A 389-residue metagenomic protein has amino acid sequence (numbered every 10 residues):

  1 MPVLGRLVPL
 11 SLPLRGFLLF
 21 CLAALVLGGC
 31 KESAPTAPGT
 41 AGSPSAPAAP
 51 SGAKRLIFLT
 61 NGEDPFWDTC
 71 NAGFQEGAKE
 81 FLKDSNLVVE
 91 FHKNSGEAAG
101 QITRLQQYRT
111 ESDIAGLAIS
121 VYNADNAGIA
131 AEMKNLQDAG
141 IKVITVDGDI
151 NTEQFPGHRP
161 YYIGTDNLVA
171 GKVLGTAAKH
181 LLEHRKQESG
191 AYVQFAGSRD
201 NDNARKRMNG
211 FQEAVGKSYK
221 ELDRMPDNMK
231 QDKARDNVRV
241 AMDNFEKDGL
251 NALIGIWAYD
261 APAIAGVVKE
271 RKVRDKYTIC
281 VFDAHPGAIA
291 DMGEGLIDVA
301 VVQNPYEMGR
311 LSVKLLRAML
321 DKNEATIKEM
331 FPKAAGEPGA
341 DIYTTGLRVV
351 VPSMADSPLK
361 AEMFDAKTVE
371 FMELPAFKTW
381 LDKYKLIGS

Functional and structural regions predicted by a protein language model:
C30-S33: Bacterial signal peptide processing site
A37-G52, A191, F195-R199, A214-V215 (+1 more regions): Hinge/cleft segment of the Venus flytrap/periplasmic-binding protein
P50-F81, V88-Q106, V121-A127, A196-K206 (+1 more regions): Extracytoplasmic "Venus flytrap"
F66-L82, A170-L174, D202-K220, K233 (+3 more regions): Short, solvent-exposed amphipathic alpha-helices that sit in or adjacent to ligand/effector-binding or catalytic
Q101, Y162-S189, A234-V238, A284-A288 (+1 more regions): Hydrophobic alpha-helical segments within soluble ligand-binding/sensing domains
A115-A139, F211, D223, D227-D291 (+1 more regions): Hydrophobic alpha-helical
E132-V169, A191, H285-G293, I297-D298: Flexible loop/hinge segments that line or gate small-molecule binding clefts
D275, C280-V349: Flexible loop/turn connectors
